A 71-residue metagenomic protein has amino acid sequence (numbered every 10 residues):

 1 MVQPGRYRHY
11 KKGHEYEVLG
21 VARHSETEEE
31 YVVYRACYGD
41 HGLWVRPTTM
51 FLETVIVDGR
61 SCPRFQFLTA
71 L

Functional and structural regions predicted by a protein language model:
M1-L71: Mixed-charge, low-complexity intrinsically disordered regions
